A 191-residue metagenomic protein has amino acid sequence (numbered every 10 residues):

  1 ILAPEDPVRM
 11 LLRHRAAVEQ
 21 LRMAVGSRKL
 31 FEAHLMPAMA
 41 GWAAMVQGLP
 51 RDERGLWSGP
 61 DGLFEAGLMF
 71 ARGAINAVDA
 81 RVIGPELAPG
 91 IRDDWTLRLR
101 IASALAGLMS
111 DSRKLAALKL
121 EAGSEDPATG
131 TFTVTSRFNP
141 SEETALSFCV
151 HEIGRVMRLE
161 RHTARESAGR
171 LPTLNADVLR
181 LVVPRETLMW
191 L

Functional and structural regions predicted by a protein language model:
I1-W57: Non-catalytic interface/linker regions that flank or bridge core catalytic/transmembrane domains
R22-K29, A33, W57-D61, L99 (+3 more regions): Generic amphipathic alpha-helical segments used as scaffolds and interaction surfaces in large, multi-domain proteins
S27-M39, E65-M69, L115-V134: Phosphate-binding glycine-rich loops and adjacent basic patches that engage nucleotide phosphates, nucleic-acid
A40-A43, Q47, L68-I75, D79 (+1 more regions): Amphipathic, well-packed alpha-helical segments that form the structural scaffold of globular domains
L56-A102: Alpha-helical phosphate/pyrophosphate-handling elements in metalloenzyme active cores
V82-L191: Divalent metal-dependent catalytic cores for phosphoryl transfer on phosphate-bearing substrates
